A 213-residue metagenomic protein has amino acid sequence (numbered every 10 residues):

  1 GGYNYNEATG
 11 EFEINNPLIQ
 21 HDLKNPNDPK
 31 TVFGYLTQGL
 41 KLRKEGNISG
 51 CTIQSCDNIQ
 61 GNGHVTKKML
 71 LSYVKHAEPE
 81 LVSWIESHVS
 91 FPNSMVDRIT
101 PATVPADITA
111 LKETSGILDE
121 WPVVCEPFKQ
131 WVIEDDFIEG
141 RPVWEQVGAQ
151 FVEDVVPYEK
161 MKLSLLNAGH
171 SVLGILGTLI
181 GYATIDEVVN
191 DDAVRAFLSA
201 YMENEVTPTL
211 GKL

Functional and structural regions predicted by a protein language model:
G1-L213: Substrate/ligand-engaging "lid" and interaction regions
